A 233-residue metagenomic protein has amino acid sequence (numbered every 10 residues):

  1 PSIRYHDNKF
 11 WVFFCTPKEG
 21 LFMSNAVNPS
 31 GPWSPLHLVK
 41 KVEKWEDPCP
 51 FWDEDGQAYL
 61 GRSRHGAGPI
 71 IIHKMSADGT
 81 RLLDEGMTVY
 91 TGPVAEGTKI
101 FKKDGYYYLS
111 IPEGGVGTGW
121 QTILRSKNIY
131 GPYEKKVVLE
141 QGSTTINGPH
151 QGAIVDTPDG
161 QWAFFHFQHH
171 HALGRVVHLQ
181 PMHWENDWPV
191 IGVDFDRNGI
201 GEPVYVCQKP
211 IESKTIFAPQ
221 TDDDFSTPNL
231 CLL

Functional and structural regions predicted by a protein language model:
P1-L233: Carbohydrate-active catalytic/glycan-binding domains of CAZyme proteins, especially the secreted or lumenal ectodomains
